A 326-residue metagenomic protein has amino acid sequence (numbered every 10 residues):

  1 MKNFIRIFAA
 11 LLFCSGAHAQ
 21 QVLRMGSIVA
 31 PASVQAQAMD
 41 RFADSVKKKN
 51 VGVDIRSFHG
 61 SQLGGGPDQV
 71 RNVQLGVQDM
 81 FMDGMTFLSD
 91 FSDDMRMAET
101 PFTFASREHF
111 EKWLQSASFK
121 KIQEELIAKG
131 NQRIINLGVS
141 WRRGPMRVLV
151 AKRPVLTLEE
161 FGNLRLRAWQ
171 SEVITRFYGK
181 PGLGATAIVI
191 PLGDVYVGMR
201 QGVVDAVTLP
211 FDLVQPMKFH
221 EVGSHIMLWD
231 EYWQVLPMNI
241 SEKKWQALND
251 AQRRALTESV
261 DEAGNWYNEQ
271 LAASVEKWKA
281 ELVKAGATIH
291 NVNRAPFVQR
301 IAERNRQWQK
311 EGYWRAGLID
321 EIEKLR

Functional and structural regions predicted by a protein language model:
K2-A10: Sec-dependent signal peptide recognition, specifically the positively charged N-region followed immediately by
A9-L12, S57: Exposed boundary/loop context
S15-A19: Sec/Tat signal peptide C-region and signal peptidase I cleavage site
Q20-F110, S118, I127-R326: N-terminal secretory/targeting leader peptides
K121-I122: Core domains of carbohydrate- and sulfate-ester-processing enzymes
